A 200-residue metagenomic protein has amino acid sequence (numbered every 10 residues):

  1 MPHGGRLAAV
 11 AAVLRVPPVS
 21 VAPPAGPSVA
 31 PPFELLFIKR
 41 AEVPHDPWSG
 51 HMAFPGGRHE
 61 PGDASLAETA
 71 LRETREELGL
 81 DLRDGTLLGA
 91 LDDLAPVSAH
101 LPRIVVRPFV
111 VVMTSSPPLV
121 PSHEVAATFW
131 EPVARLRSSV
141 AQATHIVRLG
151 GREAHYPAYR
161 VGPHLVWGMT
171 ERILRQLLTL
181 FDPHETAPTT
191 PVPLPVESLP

Functional and structural regions predicted by a protein language model:
M1-F54, R58-P117, A134, V147-P200: N-terminal leader/linker segments that precede catalytic domains of diphosphate-processing enzymes
P24, L119-H123, V140: Short, charged, solvent-exposed linker or helix-capping segments at domain edges/interfaces that act as flexible hinges
P118-R135: Acidic, glycine-rich loop-and-strand cores that form catalytic or ligand-binding grooves in diverse globular domains
R135-T144: A mid-sequence, solvent-exposed acidic-amphipathic segment
